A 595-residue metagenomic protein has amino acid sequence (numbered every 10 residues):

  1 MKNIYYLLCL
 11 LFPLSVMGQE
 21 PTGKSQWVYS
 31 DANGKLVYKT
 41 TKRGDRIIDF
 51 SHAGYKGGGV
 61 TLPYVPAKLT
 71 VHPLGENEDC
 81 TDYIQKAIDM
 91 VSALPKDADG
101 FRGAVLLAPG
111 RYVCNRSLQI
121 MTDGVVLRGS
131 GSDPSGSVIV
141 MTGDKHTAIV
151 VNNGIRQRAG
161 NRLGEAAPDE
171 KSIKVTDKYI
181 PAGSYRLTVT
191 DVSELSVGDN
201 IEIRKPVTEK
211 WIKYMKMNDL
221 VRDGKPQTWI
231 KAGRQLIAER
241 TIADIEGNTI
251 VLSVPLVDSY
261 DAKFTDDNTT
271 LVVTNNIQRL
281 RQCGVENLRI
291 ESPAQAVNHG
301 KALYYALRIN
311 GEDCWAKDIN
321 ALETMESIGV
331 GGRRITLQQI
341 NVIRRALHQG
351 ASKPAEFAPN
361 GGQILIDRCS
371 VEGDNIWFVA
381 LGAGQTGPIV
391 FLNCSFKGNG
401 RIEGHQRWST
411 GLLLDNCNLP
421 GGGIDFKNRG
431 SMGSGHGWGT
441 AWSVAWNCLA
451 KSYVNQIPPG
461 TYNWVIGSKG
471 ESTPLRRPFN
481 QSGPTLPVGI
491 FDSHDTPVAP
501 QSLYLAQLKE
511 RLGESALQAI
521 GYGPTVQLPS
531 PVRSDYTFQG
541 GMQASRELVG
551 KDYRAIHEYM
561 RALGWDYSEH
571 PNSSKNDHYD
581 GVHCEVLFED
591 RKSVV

Functional and structural regions predicted by a protein language model:
M1-E20: Bacterial Sec-dependent N-terminal signal peptides
G18-N287, E291-Q295, I466-Y536: Extracellular "leader-to-stem" segments immediately downstream of a signal peptide or signal-anchor in secreted/lumenal
K96-D97, R116-S117, G136-V138, V251 (+9 more regions): Short glycine/acidic-rich loop motifs that flank beta-strands on beta-rich extracellular proteins
L106-A108, V113, Q119, R128 (+15 more regions): Extracellular beta-strand solenoid repeats
G124, G129, R281-S292, D313-E323 (+5 more regions): Right-handed parallel beta-helix
G143-L163, A167-P168, S184, T265-N275 (+6 more regions): Extracellular beta-strand/beta-solenoid scaffold signature
D199, V207-E239, A243-E246, G284-R368 (+1 more regions): Right-handed parallel beta-helix
K592-V594: Conserved small/polar residues in nucleotide/adenosyl-binding loops
